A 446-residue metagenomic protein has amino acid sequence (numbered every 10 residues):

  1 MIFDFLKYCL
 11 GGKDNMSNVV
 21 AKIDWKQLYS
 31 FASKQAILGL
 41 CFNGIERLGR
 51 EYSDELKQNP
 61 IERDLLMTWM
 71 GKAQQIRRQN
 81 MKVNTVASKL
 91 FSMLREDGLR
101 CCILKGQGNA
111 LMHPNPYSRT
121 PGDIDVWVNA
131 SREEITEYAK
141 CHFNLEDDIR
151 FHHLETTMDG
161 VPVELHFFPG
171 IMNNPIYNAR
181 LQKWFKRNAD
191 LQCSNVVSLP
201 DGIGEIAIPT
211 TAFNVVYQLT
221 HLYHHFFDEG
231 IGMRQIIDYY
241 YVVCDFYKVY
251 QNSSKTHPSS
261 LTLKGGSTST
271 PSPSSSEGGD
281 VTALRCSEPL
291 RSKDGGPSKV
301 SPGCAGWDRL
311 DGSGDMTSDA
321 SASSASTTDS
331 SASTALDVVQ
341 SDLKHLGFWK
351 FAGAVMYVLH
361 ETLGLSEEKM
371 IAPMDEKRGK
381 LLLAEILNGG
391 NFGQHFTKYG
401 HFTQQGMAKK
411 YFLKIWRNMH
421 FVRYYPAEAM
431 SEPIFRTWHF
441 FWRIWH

Functional and structural regions predicted by a protein language model:
M1-G122, W127-Q251, D329, S333-H446: Conserved NTP-donor binding/palm subdomain of two-metal-ion nucleotidyltransferases/polymerases, i.e., the charged
E51, C193-P200, Q251-T334: Intrinsic disorder/low-complexity segments
